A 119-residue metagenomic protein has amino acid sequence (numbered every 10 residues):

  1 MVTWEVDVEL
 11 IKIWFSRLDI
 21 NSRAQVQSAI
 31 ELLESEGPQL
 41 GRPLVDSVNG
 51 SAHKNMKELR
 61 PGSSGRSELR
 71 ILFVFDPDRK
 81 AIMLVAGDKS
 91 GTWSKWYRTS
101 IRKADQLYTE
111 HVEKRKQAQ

Functional and structural regions predicted by a protein language model:
M1-E68, P77-A81, D88-Q119: Basic, Lys/Arg-enriched alpha-helical interface segments
I71-F73: Hydrophobic/aromatic beta-strand elements that line small-molecule binding cavities or substrate pockets in beta-rich
